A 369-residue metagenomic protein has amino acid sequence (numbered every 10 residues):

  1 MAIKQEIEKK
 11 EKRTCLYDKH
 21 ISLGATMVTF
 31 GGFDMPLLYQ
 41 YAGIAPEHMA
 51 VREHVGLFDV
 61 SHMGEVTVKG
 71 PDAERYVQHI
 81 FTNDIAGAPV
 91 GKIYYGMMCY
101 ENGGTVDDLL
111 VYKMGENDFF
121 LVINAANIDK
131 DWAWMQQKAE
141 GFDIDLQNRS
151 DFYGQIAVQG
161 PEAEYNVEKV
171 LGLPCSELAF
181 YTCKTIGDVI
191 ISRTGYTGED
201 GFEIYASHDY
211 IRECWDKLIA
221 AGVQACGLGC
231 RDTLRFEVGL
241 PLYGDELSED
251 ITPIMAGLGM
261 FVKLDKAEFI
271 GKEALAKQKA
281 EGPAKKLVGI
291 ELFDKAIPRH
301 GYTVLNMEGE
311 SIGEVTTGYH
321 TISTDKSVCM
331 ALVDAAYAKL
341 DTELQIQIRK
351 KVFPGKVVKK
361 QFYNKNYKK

Functional and structural regions predicted by a protein language model:
M1-G96, G104, G229: Acidic, proline/glycine-enriched N-terminal capping motif
A2-T29, P36-Y39, E47, M114-K369: Conserved, structured C-terminal
D59, D108, E203: Acidic active-site catalytic centers that drive phospho-/nucleotidyl reactions and related ester hydrolyses
P71-T105, P161-V189: Internal amphipathic helical hairpin motif
D84-N117, V122-D131, Q137-K138: Well-ordered mid-protein domain cores that form the structural environment of catalytic cofactors
